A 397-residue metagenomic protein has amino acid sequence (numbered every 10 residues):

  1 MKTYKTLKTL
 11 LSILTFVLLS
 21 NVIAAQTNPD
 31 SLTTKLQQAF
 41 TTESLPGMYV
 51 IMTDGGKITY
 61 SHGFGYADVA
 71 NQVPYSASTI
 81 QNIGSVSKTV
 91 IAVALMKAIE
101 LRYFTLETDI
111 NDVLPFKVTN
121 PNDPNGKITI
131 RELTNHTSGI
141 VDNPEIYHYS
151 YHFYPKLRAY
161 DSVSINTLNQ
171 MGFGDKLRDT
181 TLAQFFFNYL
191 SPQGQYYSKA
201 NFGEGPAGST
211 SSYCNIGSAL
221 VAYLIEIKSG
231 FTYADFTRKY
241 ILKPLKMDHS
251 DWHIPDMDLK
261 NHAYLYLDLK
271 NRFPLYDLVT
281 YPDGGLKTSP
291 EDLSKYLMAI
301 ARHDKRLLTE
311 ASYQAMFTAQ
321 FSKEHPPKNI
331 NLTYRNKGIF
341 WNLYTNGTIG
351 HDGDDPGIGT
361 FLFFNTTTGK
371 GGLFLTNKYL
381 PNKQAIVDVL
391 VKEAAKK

Functional and structural regions predicted by a protein language model:
K2-L7, V17-Y75, Q81, I99-T105 (+6 more regions): N-terminal leader/targeting segments and the immediately adjacent pre-domain N-terminus
Q26-G63, E145-H148, H152-Y154, S209 (+5 more regions): Catalytic loop of the DD-peptidase/beta-lactamase superfamily, centered on the K-T-G motif and neighboring
Q38-Y49, N71-L133, F202-G217, Y281-G284 (+2 more regions): Short active-site loop at a secondary-structure junction that contains or immediately precedes the catalytic residue(s)
G63-N71, Q193-Y196, L265-K270: Acidic-glycine-rich active-site phosphate/pyrophosphate-binding loop
N82-V86, E100-R158, Y223, I227-R272: Active-site helix/loop module of the DD-peptidase/beta-lactamase fold, centered on the serine-lysine SxxK catalytic
P144-L259, T280-S294: Catalytic-site signature segments of enzymes, centered on catalytic residues
